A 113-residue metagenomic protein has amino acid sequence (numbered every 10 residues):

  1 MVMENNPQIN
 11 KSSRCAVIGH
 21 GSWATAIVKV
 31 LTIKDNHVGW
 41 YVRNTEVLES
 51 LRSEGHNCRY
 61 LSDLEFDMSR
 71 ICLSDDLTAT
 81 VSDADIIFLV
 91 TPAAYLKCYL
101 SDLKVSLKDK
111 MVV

Functional and structural regions predicted by a protein language model:
V2-L64, I71-D75, V81, D102-K104: NAD(P)+-binding Rossmann beta1-loop-alpha1 motif at the extreme N-terminus of oxidoreductases
V81-S82, I86-V113: Rossmann-like NAD(P)(H) cofactor-binding subdomain of soluble oxidoreductases
